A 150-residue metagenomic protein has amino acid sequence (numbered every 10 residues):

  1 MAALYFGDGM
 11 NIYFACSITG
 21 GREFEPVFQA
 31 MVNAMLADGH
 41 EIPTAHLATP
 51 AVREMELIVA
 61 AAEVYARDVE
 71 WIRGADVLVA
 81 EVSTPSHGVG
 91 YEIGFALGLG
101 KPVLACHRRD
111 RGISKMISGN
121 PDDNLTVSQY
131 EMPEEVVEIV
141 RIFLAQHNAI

Functional and structural regions predicted by a protein language model:
A2-I150: Conserved catalytic or regulatory cores that recognize and/or transform ribose-phosphate-containing ligands
